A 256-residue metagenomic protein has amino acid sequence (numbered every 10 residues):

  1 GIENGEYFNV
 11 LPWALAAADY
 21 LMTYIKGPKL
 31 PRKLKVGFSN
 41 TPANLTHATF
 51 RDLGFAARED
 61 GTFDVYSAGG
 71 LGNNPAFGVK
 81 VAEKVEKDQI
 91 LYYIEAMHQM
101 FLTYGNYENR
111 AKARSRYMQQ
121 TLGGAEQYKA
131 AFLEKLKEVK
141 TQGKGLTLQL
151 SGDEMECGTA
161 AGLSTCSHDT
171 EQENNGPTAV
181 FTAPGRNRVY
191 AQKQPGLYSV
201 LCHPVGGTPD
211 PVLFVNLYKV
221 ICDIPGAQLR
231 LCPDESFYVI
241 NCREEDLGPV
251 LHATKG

Functional and structural regions predicted by a protein language model:
G1-G256: Peripheral terminal and linker regions in Fe-S/redox and tRNA-modifying enzymes
